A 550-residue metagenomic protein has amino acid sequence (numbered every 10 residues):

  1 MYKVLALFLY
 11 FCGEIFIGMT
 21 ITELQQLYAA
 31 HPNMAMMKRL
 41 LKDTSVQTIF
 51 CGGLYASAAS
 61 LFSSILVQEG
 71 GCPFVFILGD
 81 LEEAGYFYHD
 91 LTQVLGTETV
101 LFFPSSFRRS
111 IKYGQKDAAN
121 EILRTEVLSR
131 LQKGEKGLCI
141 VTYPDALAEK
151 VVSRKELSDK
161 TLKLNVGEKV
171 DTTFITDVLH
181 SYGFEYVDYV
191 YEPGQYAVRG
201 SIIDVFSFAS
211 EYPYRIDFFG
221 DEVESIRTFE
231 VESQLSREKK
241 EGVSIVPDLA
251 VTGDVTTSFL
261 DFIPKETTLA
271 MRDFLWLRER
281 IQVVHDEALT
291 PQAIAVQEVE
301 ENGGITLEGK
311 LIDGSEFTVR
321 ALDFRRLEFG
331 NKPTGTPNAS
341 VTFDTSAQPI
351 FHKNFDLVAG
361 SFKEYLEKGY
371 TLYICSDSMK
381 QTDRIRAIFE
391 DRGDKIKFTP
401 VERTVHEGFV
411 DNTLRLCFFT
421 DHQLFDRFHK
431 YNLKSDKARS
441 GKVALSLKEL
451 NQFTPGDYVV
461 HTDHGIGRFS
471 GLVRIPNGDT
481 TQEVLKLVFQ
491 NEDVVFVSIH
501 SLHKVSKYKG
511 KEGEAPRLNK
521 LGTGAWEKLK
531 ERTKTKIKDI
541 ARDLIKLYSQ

Functional and structural regions predicted by a protein language model:
M1-L5, V231: Terminal low-complexity, poorly structured segments
Y2-K3, Y10-I15: Short, positively charged and aromatic/hydrophobic N-terminal segments
E14-E514, T533-Q550: Conserved beta-alpha structural segments and adjacent helices that either
K509-L521, A525: Structured, non-transmembrane catalytic/binding cores
